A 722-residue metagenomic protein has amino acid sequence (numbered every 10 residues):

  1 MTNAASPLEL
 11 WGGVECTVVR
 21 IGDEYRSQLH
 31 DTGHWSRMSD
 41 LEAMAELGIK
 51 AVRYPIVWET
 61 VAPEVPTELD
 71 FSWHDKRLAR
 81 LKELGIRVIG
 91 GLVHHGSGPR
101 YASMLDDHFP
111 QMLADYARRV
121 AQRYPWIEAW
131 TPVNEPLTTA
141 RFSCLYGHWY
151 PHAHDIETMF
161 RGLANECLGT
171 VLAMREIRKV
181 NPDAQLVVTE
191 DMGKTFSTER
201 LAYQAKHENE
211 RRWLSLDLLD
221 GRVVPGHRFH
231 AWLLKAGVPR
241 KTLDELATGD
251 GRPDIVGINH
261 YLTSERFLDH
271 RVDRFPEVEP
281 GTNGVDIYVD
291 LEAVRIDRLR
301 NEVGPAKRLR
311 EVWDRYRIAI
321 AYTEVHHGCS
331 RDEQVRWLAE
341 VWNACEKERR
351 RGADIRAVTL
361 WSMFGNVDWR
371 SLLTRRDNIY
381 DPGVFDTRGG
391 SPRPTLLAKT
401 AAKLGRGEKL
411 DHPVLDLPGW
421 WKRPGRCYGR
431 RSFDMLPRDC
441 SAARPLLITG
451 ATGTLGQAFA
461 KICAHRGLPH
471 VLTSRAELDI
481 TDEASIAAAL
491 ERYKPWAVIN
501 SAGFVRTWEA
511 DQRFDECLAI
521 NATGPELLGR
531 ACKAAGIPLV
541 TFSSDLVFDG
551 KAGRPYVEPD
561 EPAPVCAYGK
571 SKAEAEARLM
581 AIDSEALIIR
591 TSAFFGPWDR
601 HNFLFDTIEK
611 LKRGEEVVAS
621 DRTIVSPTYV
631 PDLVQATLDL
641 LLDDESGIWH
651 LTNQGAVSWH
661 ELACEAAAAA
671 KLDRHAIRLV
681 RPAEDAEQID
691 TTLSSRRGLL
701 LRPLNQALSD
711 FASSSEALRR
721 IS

Functional and structural regions predicted by a protein language model:
T2-W11, D75-E333, N343-C440: Active-site region of glycoside hydrolase catalytic domains
S197, A577-V625, D632: NAD(P)-dependent short-chain dehydrogenase/reductase
A443-H465: N-terminal Rossmann NAD(P)H-binding glycine-rich loop of SDR-like oxidoreductase domains
A464, L468-A488: Adenosine-cofactor binding site in Rossmann-like domains, unifying the SAM/SAH pocket of S-adenosylmethionine-dependent
I480-I520: NAD(P)H-binding glycine-rich loop region in Rossmannoid oxidoreductase-like domains and their noncatalytic homologs
T481, Q512, E516-L527, E558 (+2 more regions): Glycine-rich NAD(P)-binding loop of the Rossmann-fold in SDR/ketoreductase-type enzymes
E526-V565: Conserved Rossmann-fold NAD(P)-dependent oxidoreductase catalytic core, especially the SDR/UDP-sugar
V634-A636, D643-D685, A712, L718-I721: Mid/C-terminal beta-alpha module of Rossmann-like enzyme folds, strongest in SDR-family dehydrogenases/epimerases
